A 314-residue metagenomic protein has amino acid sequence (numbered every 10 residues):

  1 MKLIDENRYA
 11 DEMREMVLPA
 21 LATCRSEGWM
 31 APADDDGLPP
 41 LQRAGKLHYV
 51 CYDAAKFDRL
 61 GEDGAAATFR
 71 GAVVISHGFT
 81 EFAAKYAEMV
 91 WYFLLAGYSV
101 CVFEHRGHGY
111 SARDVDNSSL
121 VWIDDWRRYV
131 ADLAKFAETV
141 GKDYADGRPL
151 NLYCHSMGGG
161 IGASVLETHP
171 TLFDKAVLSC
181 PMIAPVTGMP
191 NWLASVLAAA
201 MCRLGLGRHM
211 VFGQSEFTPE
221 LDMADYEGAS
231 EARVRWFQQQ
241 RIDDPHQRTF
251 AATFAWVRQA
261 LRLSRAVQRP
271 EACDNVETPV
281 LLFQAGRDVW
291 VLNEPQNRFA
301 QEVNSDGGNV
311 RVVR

Functional and structural regions predicted by a protein language model:
M1-L41, K46-A65: An N-terminal hydrophobic leader/cap segment in hydrolases
R70-V73, G78-E81, M157: Active-site glycine-rich loops that stabilize anionic/oxyanionic intermediates across multiple enzyme folds
A83, V90-D116: Conserved alpha/beta-hydrolase
V121-K142: Alpha/beta-hydrolase active-site loop
I161-R248: Alpha/beta-hydrolase-fold enzymes
V276, L282-Q284, D288: Short beta-strand/loop motif that positions the catalytic acidic residue of the alpha/beta-hydrolase fold
T278, L292-E302: Short alpha-helix in the alpha/beta-hydrolase fold that links the catalytic acid
Q301-R314: Catalytic histidine neighborhood in serine/cysteine hydrolases with alpha/beta-hydrolase-type architecture
